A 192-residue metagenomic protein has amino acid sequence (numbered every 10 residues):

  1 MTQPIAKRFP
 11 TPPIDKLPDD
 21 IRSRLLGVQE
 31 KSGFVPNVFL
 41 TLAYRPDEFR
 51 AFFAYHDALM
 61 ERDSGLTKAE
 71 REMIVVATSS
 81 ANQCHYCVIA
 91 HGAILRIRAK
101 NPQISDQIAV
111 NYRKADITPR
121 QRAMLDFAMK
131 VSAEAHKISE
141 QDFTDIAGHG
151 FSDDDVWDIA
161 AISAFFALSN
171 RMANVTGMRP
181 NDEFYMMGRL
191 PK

Functional and structural regions predicted by a protein language model:
M1-K192: Hydrophobic alpha-helical segments
